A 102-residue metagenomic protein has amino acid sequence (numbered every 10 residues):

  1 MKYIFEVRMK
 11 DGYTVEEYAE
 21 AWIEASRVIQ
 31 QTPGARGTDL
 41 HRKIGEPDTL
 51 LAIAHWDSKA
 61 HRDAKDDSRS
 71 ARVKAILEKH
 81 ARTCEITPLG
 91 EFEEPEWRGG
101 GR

Functional and structural regions predicted by a protein language model:
K2-M9, D39-S70: Short, well-ordered beta-strand segments in beta-rich or mixed alpha/beta enzyme and ligand-binding folds
R8-E20: Short, surface-exposed ligand-recognition loops at beta-strand->loop->(often short) alpha-helix junctions that present
Y18, V28, G45-P47: Generic alpha-helix initiation/capping and coil-helix boundary signal
I23-R36, H55-G90: An amphipathic, aromatic/His-enriched active-site/gating alpha helix that lines ligand/cofactor pockets
R42, G90-E93: A general secondary-structure junction signal
F92-R102: Short, low-order "capping/linker" segments at domain edges
